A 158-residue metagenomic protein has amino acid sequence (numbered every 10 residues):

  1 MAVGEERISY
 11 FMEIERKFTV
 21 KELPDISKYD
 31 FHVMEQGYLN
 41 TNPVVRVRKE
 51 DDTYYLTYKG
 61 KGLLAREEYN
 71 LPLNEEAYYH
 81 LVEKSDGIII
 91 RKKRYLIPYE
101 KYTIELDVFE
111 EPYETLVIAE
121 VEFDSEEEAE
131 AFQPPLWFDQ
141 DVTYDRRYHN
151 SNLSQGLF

Functional and structural regions predicted by a protein language model:
V3-F158: Phosphate-end processing signature that detects enzymes handling 5′-triphosphorylated RNA and polyphosphate
